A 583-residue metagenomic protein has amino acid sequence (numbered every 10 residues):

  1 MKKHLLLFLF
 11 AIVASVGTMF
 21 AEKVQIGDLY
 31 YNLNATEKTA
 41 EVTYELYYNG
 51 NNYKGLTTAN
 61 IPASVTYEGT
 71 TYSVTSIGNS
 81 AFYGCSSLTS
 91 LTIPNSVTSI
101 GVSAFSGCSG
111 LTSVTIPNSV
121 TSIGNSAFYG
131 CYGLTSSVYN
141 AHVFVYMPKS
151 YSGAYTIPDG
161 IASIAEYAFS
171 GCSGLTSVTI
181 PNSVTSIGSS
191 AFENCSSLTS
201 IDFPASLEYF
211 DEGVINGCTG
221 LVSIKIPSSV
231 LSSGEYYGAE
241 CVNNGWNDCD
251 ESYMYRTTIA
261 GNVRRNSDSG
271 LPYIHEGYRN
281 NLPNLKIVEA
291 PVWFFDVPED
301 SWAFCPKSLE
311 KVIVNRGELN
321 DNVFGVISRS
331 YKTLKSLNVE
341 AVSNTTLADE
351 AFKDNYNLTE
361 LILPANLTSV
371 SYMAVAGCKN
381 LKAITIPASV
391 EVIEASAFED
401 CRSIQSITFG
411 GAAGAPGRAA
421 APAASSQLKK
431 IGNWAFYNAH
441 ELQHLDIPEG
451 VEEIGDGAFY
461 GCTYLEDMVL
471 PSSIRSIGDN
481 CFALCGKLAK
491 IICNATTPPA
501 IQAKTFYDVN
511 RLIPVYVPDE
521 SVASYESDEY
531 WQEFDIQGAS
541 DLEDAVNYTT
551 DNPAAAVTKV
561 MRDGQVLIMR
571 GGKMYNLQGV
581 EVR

Functional and structural regions predicted by a protein language model:
M1-L5: Positively charged n-region of N-terminal signal peptides that target proteins for export
L7-V16: Bacterial N-terminal signal peptides
M19-I26: Boundary at the C-terminal end of the N-terminal hydrophobic targeting segment
L29-A35, A556-M561: Short, exposed beta-strand/loop patches in secreted or surface proteins that constitute
A35-K38, K54-S76, S86-S99, S109-S122 (+15 more regions): Structural signature of tandem-repeat unit edges
N79-A81, G101-S106, G124-Y129, A165-S170 (+11 more regions): Consensus positions within tandem repeat domains that build extended binding/scaffold surfaces
D541-R583: C-terminal outer-membrane/trafficking sorting elements
